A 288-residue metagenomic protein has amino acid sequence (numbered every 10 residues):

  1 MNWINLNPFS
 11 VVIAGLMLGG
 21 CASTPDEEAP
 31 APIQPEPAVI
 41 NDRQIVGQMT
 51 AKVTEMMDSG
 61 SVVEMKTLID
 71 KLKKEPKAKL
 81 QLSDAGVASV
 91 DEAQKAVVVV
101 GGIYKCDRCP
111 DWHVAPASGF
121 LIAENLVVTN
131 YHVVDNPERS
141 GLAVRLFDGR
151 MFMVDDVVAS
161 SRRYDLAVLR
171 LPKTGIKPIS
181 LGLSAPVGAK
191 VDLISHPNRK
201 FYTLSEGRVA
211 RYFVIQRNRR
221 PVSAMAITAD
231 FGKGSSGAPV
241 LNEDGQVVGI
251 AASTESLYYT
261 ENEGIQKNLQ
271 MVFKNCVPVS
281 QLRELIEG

Functional and structural regions predicted by a protein language model:
M1-F9: Bacterial N-terminal signal peptides that target proteins for export
L18-G20: C-terminal motif of bacterial Sec signal peptides marking the signal peptidase cleavage site
T24-F120, L285: N-terminal activation segment of mature serine protease catalytic domains
A88-S89, D155-V158, R170-F201: Active-site substrate-binding loop(s) of clan PA
Q94-D111, M151, A167, L171-P178 (+1 more regions): Active-site region of chymotrypsin-like
V97-G101, A117-L121, V128, G141-R145 (+4 more regions): Soluble periplasmic/extracytoplasmic beta-strand elements of cell-envelope proteins
A115-P116, I122-Y164, L171, V187 (+1 more regions): Catalytic-histidine neighborhood of serine endopeptidases, predominantly the chymotrypsin-like S1/PA family
N130-H132, H196, S253: Short, surface-exposed secondary-structure boundary micro-motifs
